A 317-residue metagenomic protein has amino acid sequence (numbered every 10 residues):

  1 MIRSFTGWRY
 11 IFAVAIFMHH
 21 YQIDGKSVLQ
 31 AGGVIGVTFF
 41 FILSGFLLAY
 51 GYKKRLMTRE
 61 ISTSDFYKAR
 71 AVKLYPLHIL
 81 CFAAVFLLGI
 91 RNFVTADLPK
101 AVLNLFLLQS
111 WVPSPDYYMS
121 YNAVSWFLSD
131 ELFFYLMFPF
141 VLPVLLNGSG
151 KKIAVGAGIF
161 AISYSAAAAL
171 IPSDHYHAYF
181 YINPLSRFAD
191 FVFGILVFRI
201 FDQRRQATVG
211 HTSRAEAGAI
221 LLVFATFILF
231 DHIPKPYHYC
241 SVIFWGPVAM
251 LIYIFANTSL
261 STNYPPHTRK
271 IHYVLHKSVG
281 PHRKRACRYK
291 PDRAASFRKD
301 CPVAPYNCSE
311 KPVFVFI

Functional and structural regions predicted by a protein language model:
I2-R3, K26-V37, D116-D130, L170-F193 (+1 more regions): Interfacial loop-to-helix transition and helix-capping segments at the boundaries of transmembrane helices
V14, L43, I79-L87, L136-F140 (+7 more regions): Generic alpha-helical transmembrane segments of integral inner-membrane proteins, especially permease/transport modules
V14-Y21, L87, S110-W111, G158-L170 (+3 more regions): Aromatic-anchored segments of alpha-helical transmembrane domains
V34-V37, F41, K54-G89, A96-L107 (+7 more regions): Transmembrane alpha-helical segments and their boundary/interface "anchor" motifs in multi-pass integral membrane
F46-K54, F138-L146, F191-Q203, V248-N257 (+3 more regions): Hydrophobic transmembrane alpha-helices
K53-E60, V144-K152, R199-R214, A256-I271 (+1 more regions): Membrane-interface junctions at the ends of membrane-embedded or membrane-associated helices
S110-I162, P312: Hydrophobic alpha-helical segments with transmembrane-like composition
F191, G218-I317: Alpha-helical transmembrane segments of multi-pass integral membrane proteins
